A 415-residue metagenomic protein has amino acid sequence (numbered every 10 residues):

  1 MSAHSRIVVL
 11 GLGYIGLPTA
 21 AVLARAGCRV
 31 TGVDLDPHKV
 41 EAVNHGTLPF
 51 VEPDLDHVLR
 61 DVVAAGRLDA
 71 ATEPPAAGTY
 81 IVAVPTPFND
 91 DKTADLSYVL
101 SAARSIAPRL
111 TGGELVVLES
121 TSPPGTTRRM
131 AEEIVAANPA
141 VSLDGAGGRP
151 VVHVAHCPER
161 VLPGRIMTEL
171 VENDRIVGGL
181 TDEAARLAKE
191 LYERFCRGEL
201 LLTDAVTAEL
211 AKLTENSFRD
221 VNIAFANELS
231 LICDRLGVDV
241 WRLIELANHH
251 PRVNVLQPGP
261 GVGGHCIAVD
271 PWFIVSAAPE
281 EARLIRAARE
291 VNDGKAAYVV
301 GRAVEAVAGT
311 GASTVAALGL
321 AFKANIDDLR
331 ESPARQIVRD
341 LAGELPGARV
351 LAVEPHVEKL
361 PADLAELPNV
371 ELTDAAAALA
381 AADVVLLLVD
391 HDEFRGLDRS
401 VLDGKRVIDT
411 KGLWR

Functional and structural regions predicted by a protein language model:
M1-R415: Structural/interface elements that position substrates and couple domains in central-metabolism enzymes
